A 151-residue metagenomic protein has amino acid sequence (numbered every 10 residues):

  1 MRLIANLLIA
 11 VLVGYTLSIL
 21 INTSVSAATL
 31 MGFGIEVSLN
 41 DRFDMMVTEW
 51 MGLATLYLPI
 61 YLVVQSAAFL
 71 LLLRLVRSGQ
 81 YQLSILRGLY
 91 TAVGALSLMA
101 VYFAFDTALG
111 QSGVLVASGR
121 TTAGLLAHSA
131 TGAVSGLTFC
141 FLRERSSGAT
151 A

Functional and structural regions predicted by a protein language model:
M1-A151: Juxtamembrane/disordered regions of integral membrane proteins
